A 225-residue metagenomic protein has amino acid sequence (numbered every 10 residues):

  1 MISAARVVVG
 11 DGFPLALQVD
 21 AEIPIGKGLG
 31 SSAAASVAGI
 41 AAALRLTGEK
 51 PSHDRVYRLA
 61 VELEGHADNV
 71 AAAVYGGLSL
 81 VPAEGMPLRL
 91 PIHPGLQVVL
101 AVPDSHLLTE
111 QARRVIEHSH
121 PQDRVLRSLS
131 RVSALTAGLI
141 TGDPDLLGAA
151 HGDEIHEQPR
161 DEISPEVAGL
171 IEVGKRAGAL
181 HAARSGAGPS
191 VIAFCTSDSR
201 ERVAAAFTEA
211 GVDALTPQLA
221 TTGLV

Functional and structural regions predicted by a protein language model:
M1-K27, E49, H53, R58 (+3 more regions): ATP-binding N-lobe of GHMP and related small-molecule kinases
A21-G30, A60-A67, H118-D123: A short glycine/serine-rich beta->alpha loop
K27-A34, Q122-R127, L180-G186: Short glycine/threonine-rich catalytic loop with a Thr-x-Gly-x-Asp
L29-H53, V74-G76: DPxDG-like acidic metal-binding loop motif
P51-L96, L100, A168, G174 (+2 more regions): Alpha/beta catalytic cores of group-transfer enzymes, especially the acyltransferase/condensing modules of polyketide
L100-E162: Active-site rim beta-loop-alpha module in soluble metabolic enzymes
L139-V225: Glycine-rich, charge-dense phosphate/pyrophosphate-binding loop(s) and the adjacent flexible "lid"/catalytic subdomain
